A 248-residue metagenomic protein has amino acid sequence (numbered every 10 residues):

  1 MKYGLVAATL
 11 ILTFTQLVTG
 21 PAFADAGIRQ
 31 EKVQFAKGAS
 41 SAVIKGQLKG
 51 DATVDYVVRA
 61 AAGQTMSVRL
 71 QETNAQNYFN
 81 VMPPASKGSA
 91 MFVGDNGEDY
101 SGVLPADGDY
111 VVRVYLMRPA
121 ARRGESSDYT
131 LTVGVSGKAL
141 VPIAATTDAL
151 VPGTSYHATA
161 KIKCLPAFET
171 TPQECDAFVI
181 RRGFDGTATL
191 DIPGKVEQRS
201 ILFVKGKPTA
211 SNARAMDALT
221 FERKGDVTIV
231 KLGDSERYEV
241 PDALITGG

Functional and structural regions predicted by a protein language model:
M1-L5: Positively charged n-region of N-terminal signal peptides that target proteins for export
A8-L17: Bacterial N-terminal signal peptides
A24-K45, T146-A158: Short N-terminal segments immediately surrounding and downstream of signal-peptide cleavage
D25-Q34, Y56, Y110-I143: C-terminal edge strands of extracellular/lumenal beta-sandwich accessory domains
Q47-D109, R113-M117: Acidic, Ser/Thr/Pro-rich low-complexity intrinsically disordered segments
T65, N74-Y78, D128-T130, T187-T189 (+1 more regions): Exposed beta-strand and adjacent loop surfaces of beta-rich binding modules that mediate intermolecular recognition
L70, V103, R113-G134, T220-E222 (+1 more regions): Short, exposed beta-strand-loop hairpins at the edges of beta-sheets in extracellular/periplasmic proteins
G137-G248: Cysteine-centric segments in proteins
